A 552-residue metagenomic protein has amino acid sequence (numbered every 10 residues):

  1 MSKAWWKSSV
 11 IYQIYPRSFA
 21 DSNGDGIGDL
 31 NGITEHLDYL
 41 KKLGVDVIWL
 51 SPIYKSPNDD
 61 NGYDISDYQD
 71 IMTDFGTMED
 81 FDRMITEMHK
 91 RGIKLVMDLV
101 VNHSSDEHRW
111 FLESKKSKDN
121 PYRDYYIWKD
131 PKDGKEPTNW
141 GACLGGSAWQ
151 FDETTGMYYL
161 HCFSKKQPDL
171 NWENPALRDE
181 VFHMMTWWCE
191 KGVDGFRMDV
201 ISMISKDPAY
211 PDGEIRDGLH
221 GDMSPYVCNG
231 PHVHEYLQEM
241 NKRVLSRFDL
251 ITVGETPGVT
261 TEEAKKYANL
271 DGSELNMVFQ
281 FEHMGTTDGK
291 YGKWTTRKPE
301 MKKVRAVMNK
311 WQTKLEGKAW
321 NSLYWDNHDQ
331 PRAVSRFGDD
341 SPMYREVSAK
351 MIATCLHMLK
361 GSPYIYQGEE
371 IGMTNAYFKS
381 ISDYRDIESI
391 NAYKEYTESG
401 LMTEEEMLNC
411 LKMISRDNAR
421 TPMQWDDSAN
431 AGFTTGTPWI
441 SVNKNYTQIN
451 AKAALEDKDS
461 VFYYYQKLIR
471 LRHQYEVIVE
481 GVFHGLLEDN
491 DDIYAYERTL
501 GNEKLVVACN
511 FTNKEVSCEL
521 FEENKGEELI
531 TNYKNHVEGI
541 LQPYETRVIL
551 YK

Functional and structural regions predicted by a protein language model:
M1-K552: Active-site and adjacent substrate-binding regions of carbohydrate-active enzymes
